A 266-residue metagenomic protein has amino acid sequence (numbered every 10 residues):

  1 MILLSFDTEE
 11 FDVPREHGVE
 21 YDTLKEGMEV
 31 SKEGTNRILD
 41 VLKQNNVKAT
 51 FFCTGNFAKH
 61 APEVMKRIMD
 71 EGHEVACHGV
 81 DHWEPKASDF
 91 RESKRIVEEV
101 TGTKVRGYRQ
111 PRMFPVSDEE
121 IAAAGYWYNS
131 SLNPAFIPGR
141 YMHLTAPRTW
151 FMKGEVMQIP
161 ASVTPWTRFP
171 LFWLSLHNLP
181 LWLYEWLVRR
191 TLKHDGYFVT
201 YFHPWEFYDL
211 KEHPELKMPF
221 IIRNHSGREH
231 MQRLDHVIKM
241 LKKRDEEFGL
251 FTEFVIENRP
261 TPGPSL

Functional and structural regions predicted by a protein language model:
M1-E71: Active-site beta->alpha N-cap acidic-glycine motif
D7, L42, H78, Y108 (+4 more regions): Conserved, mostly hydrophobic/aromatic
D12-P14, K59-A61, E84-P85, P115-E119 (+4 more regions): Short catalytic/ligand-binding loop motif for oxyanion handling, primarily in non-cytosolic enzymes, centered on
T23-E29, C53-T54, G79-E84, V105-R106 (+2 more regions): The substrate-binding groove and active-site-proximal loops of carbohydrate-active enzymes, especially glycoside
K43-S117, Y126-W127, S131-L132, M157 (+1 more regions): Metal-dependent polysaccharide deacetylase catalytic core of the NodB/CE4 family, i.e., the active-site-bearing domain
Q44, L181-L266: C-terminal domain-boundary segment and adjacent tail
E98-E99, T103-Y201: Active-site-adjacent pocket scaffolds in enzyme catalytic domains
